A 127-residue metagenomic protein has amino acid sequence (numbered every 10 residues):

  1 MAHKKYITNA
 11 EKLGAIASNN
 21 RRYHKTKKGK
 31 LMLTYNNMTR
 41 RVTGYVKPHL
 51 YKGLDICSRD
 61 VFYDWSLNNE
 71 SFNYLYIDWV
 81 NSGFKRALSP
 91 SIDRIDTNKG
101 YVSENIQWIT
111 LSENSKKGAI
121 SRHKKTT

Functional and structural regions predicted by a protein language model:
M1-Y35, N105: BZIP DNA-binding basic region
K4, R94-I95, R122-T127: Boundary-flanking segments of nucleic-acid-binding domains in nuclear regulatory proteins
R21, M38, D93, L111: Residue-level detector of conserved, well-ordered beta-strand and adjacent loop positions that form binding/recognition
K30-F72: Short, charged surface segments at domain edges that flank catalytic/cofactor-binding sites
T43, N98, S112-K116: Short loop/turn segments at secondary-structure transitions that flank enzyme active sites
N68-S82, K117-I120: Substrate-binding/catalytic groove segments of enzymes that remodel or degrade extracellular structural polymers
Y74-W108: Histidine-centered nuclease catalytic patch
I106-T126: Short Cys/His-centered divalent metal-binding micro-motifs
